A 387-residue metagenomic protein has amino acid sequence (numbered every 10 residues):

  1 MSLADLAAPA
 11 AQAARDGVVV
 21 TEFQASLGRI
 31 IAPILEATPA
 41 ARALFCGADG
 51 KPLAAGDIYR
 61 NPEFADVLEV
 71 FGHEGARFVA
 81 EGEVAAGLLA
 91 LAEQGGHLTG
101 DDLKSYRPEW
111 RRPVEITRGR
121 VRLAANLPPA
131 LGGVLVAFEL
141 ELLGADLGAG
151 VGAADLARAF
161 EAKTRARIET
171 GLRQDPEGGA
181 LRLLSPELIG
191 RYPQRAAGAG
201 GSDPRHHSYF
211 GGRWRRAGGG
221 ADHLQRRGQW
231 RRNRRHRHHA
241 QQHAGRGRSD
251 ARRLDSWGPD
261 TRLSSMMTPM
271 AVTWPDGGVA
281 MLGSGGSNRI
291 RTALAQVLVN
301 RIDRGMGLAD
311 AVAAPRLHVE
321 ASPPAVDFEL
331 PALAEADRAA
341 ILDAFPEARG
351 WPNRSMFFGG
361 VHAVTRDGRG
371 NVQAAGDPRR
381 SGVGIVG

Functional and structural regions predicted by a protein language model:
M1-L127, R182, E187, S264 (+1 more regions): Noncatalytic scaffold domains of N-terminal-nucleophile
L3-R15, G82, A86-A90, G150-T164 (+2 more regions): Short, well-structured alpha-helical segments that form the helix of a local strand-helix-strand
F71-E81, A86, E141-D146, S284-M306: Alpha-helical support elements that line or immediately flank enzyme active sites and cofactor-binding pockets
E81, A145-L224: Internal maturation/activation junctions in enzymes
T99, A217-A280, N288, R304 (+1 more regions): Active-site rim segments in enzyme catalytic domains, especially the processed small/beta chain of N-terminal
W110, D203-H206, S265-M267: Short, small/polar residue-rich loop motifs at catalytic or cofactor-binding pockets
A124-G133, H206-F210, G220-R232, P269 (+1 more regions): Glycine-rich phosphate/pyrophosphate-binding beta-alpha loops
E169, R173, T261, L294 (+1 more regions): Extended C-terminal subregions enriched in glycine
